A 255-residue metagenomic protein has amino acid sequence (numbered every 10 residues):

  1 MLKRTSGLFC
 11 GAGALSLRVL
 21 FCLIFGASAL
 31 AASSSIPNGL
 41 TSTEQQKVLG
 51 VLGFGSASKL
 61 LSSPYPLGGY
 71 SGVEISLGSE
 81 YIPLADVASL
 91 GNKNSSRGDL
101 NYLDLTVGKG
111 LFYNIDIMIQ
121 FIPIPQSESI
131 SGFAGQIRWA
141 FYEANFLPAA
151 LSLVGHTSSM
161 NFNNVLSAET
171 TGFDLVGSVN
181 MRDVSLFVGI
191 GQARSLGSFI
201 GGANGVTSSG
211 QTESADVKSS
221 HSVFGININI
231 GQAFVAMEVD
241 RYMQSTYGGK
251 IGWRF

Functional and structural regions predicted by a protein language model:
M1-V51: Cleavable N-terminal export/targeting peptides
A32-A144: Transmembrane beta-barrel domains of Gram-negative outer membranes and organellar outer membranes
S63-P64, L105-L111, G135-W139, F173-V179 (+3 more regions): Residues on the lipid-exposed face of transmembrane beta-strands in outer-membrane beta-barrel proteins
G69-S71, G98-L103, S129-F133, S167-T171 (+3 more regions): Residues that define the transmembrane beta-barrel architecture of outer-membrane proteins
L77-Y81, I117-F121, L153-T157, V188-Q192 (+2 more regions): Transmembrane beta-barrel strands of outer-membrane/channel proteins
D86-N92, Q120, E128-A134, F162-E169 (+2 more regions): Outer-membrane beta-barrel translocator domains and adjoining extracellular loop/strand segments of Gram-negative
Y113-I117, A144-A149, D183-L186, Q232-A236: Repeated loop/turn-to-beta-strand initiation elements of outer-membrane beta-barrel proteins
A149-N204: Detector for outer-membrane/organellar transmembrane beta-barrel domains, recognizing the amphipathic beta-strand
